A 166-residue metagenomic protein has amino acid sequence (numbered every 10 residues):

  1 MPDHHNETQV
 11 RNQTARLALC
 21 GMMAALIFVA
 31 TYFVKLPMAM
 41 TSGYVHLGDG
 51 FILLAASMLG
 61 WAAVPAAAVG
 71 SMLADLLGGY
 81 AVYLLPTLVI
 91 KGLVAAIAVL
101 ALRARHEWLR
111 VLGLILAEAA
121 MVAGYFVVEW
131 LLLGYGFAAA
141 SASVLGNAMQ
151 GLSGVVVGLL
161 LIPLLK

Functional and structural regions predicted by a protein language model:
M1-K166: Loop-helix junctions at membrane interfaces
